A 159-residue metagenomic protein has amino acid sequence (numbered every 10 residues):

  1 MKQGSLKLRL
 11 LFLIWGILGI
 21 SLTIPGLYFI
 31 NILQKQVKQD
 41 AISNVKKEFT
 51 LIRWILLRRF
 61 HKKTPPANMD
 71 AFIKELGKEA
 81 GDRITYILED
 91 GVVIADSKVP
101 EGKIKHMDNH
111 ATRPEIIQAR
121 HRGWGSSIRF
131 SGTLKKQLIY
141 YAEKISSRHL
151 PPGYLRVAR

Functional and structural regions predicted by a protein language model:
M1-R9, Q34, P66, R113: Juxtamembrane/transmembrane-helix boundary motifs in multi-pass membrane proteins
Q3-I30: Extreme N-terminal signal-anchor transmembrane helix of membrane signaling/transducer proteins, especially in bacteria
I17, Y28-L56, K63: Juxtamembrane membrane-water interface segments immediately C-terminal to a transmembrane helix
I52-N109: Extracytoplasmic/periplasmic helical hairpin of the input-sensing domain located between the first two N-terminal
P66-D70, K98-K136: Extracytoplasmic/periplasmic sensor domains and loops in membrane signaling proteins
L88, S146-S147: Short, acidic, Ser/Thr-enriched surface-loop or helix-capping motifs
G125-S126, L134-S146, G153: A short beta-strand signature within small-molecule sensing/ligand-binding domains used in signal transduction
L155-V157: Sensory beta-strand/linker motifs that couple input domains to effectors
